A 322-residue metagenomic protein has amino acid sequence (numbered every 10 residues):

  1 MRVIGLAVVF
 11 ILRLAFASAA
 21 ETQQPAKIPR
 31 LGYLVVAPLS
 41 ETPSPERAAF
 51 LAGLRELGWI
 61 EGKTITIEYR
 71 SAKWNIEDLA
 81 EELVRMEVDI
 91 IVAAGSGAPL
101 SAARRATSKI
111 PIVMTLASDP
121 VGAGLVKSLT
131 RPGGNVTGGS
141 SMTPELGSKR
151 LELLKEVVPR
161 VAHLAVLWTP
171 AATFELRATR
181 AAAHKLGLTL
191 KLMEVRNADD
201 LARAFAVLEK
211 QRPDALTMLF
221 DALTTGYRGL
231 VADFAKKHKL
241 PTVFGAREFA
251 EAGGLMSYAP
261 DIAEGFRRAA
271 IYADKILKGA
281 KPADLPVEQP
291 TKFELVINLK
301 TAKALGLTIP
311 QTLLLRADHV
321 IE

Functional and structural regions predicted by a protein language model:
M1-E322: Short hydrophobic alpha-helices and adjacent helix-cap/hinge residues
